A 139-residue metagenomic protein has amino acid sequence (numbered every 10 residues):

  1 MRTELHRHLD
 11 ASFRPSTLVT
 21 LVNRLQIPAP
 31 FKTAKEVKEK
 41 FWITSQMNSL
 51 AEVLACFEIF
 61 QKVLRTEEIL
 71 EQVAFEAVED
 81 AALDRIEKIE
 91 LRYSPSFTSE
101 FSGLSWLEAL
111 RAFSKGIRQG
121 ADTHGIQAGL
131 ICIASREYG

Functional and structural regions predicted by a protein language model:
M1-G139: Metal-cofactor-binding active-site regions of metalloenzymes
